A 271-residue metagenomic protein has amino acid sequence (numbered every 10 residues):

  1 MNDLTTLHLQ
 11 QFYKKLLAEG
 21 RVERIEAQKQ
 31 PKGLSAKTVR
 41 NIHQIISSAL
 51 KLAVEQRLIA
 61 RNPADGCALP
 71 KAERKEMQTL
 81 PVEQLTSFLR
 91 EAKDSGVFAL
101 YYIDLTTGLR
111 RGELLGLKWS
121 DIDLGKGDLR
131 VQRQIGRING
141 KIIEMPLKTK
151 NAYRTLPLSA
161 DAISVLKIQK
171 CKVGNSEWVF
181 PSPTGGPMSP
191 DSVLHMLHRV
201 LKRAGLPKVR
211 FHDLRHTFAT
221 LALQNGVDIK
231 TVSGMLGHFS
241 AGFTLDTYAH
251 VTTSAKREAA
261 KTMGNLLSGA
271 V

Functional and structural regions predicted by a protein language model:
M1-V54, P63-G66, L194, H198: Short, Lys/Arg-enriched alpha-helical recognition elements, typified by the DNA-recognition helix
R21-E26, K32, S87-V97, T107 (+3 more regions): Short, basic (Lys/Arg/His-rich) helix/loop patches that form interaction surfaces in the mid-to-C-terminal regions
V22-E26, Q30-A36, R40-I42, E55-W119 (+6 more regions): Basic, Lys/Arg- and aromatic-enriched nucleic-acid-binding interface segment
A27, R90, K126, N139-K141 (+5 more regions): C-terminal secondary-structure termini that scaffold catalytic or DNA-interacting sites
K71, T79, I135, I163 (+1 more regions): Catalytic-site neighborhood detector that most strongly recognizes the C-terminal catalytic loop/helix of tyrosine
E76-M77, I143-Y153, P181-S189, G205-D213 (+1 more regions): Short, contiguous acidic/charged loop-to-helix segments that flank catalytic cores in large enzymes
D121-D128, K208, V227-A249, R257: Short, polar N-cap/turn motifs at the start of nucleic acid-interacting alpha helices
